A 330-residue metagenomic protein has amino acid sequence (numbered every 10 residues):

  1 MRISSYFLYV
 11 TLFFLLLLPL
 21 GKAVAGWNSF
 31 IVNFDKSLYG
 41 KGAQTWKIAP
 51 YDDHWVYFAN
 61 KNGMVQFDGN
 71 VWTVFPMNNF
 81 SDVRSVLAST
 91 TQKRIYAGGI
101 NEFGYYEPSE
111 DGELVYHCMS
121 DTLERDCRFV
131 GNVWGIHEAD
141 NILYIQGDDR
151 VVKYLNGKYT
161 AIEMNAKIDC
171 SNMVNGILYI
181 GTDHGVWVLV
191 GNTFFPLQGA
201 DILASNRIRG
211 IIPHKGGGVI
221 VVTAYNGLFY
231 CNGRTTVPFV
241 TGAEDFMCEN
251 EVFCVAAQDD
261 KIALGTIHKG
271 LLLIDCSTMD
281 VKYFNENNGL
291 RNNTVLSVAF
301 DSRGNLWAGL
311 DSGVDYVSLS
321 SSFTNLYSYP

Functional and structural regions predicted by a protein language model:
M1-P330: Carboxylate-rich, polar loop motifs that coordinate divalent cations or form catalytic acidic clusters
